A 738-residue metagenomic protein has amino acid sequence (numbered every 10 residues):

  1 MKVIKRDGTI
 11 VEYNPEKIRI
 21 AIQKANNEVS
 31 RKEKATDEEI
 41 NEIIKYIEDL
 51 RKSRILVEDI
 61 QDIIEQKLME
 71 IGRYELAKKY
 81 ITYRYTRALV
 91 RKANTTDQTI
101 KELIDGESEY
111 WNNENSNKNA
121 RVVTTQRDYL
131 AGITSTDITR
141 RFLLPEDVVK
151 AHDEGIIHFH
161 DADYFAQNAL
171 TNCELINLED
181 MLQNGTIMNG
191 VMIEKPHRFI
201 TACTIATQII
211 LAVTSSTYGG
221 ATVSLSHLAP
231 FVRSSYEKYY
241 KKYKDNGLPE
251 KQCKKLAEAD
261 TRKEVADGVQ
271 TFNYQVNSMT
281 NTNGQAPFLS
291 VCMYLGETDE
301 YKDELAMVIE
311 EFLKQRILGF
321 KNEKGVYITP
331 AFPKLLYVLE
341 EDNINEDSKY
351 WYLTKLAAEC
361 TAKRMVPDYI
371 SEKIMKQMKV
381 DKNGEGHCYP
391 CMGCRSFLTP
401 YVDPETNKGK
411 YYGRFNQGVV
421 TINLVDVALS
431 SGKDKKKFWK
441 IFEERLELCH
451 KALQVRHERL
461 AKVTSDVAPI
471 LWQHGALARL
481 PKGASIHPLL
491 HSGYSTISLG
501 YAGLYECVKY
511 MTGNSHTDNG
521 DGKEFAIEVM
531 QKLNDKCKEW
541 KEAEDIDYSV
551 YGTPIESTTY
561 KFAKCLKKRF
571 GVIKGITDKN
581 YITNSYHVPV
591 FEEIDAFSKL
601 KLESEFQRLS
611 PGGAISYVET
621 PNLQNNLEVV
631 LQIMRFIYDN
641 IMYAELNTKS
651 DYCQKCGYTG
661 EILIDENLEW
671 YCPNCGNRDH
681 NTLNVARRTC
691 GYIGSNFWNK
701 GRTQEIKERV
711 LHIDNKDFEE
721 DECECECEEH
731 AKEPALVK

Functional and structural regions predicted by a protein language model:
M1-L103, K707-H712: Charged, amphipathic alpha-helical regulatory modules used for macromolecular assembly or allosteric control
I43-D49, L68, F525-E539, E708-E720: Short, mixed-charge aromatic SLiMs
T86-V90, T96-G493, N514, N519 (+2 more regions): Conserved catalytic cores of very large enzyme subunits
V265-V269, N273, K509-Y510, R702-E708: Metallocofactor- and cofactor-centric catalytic cores in central/energy metabolism, strongly enriched
M293, I497-Y510, Q531, R688: Contiguous, well-ordered alpha-helical segments that form the cores/surfaces of helical PPI scaffolds
N674-E724: Long insertion/accessory domains within large nucleic-acid-processing enzymes
C723-P734: Histidine-centered metal-binding segments
